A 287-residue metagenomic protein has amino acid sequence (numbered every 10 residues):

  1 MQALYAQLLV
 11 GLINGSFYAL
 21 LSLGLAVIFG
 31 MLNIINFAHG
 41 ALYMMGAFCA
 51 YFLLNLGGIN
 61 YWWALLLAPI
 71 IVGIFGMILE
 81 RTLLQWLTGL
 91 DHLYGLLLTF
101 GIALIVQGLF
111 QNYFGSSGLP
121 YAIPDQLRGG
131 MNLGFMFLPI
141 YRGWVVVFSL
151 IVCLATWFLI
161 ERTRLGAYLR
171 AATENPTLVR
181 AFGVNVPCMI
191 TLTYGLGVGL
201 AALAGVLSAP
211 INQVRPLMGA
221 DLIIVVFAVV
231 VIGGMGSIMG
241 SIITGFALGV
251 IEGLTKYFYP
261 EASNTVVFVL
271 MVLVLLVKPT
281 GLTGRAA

Functional and structural regions predicted by a protein language model:
M1-L21, C49, L56-A64, L90-Y94 (+3 more regions): Membrane-interfacial amphipathic/re-entrant helices at transmembrane-helix boundaries
L9, M31-I78, T82: Membrane-embedded helix boundary and interhelical linker motif in transport proteins
N14, M136-V214, I238-T244: Helix-loop-helix "hairpin" substructures at the membrane interface of multi-pass membrane proteins
S16, L25-A47, Y61, G89-G95 (+7 more regions): Short, non-helical or kinked segments that cap or interrupt transmembrane helices
Y18, G58-I70, Y194-A201, G205-M271 (+1 more regions): Transmembrane alpha-helical segments in multi-pass inner-membrane proteins
I59-I102, L109, I243-T244, L248 (+1 more regions): Alpha-helical transmembrane segments within multi-pass membrane transporters and channels
T82, Y113, E174-A181, N185-C188 (+1 more regions): Cytosolic-side transmembrane-helix boundaries in multi-pass membrane proteins
W86-R162, C188-M189, Q213, L254 (+3 more regions): Transmembrane helix-bundle core of multi-pass membrane transporters and related energy-transducing complexes
